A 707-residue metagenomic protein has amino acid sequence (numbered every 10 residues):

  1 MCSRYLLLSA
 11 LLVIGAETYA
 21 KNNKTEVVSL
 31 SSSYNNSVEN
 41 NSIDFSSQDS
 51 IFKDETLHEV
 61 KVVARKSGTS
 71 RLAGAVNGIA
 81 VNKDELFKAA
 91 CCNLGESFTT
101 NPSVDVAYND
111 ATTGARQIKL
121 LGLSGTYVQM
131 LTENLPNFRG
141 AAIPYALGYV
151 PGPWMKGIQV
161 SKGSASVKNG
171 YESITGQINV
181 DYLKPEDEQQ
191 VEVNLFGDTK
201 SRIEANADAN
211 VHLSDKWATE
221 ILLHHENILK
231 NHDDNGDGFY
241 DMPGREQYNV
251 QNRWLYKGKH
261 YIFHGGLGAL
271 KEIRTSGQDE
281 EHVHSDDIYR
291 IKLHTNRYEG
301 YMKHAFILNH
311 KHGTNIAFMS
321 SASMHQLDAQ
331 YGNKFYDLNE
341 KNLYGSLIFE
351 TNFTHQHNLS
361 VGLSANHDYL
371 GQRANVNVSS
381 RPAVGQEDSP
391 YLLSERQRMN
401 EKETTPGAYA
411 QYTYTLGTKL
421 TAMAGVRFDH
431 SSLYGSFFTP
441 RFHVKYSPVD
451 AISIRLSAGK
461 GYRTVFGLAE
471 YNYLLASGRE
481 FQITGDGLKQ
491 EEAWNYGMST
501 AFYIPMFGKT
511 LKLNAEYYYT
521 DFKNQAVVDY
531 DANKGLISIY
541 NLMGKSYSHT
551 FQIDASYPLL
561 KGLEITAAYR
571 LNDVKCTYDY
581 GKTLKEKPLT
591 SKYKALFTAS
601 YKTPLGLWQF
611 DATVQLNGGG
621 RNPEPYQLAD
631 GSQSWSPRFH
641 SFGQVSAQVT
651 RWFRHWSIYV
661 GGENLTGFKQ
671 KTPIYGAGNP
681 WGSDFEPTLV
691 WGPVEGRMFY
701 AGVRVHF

Functional and structural regions predicted by a protein language model:
N23-F87, G95, G125: Short, acidic, small-residue-rich periplasmic hinge/interaction motif at the N-terminus of Gram-negative outer-membrane
G95-P136: Extracytoplasmic beta-strand/coil segments of soluble accessory domains associated with Gram-negative outer-membrane
L135-K162, V250: Short acidic/polar hinge/loop motifs at secondary-structure boundaries that mediate gating or recognition
Y149-Q190: A beta-strand signature from Gram-negative outer-membrane beta-barrel systems, especially the internal plug domain
I228-N249, L255-I316, A322-E340: Flexible loop and strand-edge segments within Gram-negative outer membrane beta-barrel domains
N315-A329, S447, R455, K489-Y547: Membrane-embedded beta-barrel scaffold of Gram-negative outer-membrane proteins
T415-T418, Y517-D521, N541-Y626, R704-H706: Gram-negative outer-membrane beta-barrel transporters
L616-P625, T650-F707: C-terminal beta-signal and adjacent terminal beta-strands/loops of Gram-negative outer-membrane beta-barrel proteins
